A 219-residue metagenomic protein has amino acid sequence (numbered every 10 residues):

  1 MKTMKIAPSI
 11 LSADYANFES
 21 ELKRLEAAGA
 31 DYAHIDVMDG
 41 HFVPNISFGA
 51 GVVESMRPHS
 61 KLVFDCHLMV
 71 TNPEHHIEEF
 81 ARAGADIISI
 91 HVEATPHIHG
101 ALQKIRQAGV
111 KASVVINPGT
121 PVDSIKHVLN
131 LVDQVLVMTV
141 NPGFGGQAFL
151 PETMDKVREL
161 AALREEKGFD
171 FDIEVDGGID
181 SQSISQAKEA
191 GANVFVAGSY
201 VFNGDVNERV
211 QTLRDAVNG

Functional and structural regions predicted by a protein language model:
K5-S9, A33-I35, F64-L68, I88-I90 (+4 more regions): Hydrophobic faces of well-ordered beta-strands that scaffold small-molecule active sites in alpha/beta enzyme cores
F18, L25, D36, F80 (+6 more regions): Conserved, mostly hydrophobic/aromatic
E19-I35, E79-A83, I125-M138: Alpha/beta enzyme core
A33-A50, V92, V140-A148: Glycine-rich, proline-tolerant flexible connector loops at the mouths of alpha/beta enzymes
I46-C66, K104-S113, T153-I173, L213-G219: Alpha-helix-loop-beta-strand connector modules within alpha/beta enzyme cores
E74-R82, T120-V132, G177-N193: Catalytic cores of alpha/beta
I88-H97, L136-Q147, A190-V210: Glycine-rich phosphate-binding active-site loops on the catalytic face of alpha/beta enzymes
V115-T153: Histidine/lysine/aspartate-rich catalytic loop segments that bind and position anionic ligands
